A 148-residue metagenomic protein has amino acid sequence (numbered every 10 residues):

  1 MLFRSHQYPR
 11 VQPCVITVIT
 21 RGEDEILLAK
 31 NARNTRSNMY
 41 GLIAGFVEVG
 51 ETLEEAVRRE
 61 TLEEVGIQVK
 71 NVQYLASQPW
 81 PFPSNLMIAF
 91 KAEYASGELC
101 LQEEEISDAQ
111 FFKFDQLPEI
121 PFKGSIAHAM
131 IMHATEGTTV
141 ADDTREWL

Functional and structural regions predicted by a protein language model:
Q7-Q12: Short Cys/His-rich "knuckle" micro-motifs
V15-I19: Short beta-strand scaffold segments in enzyme catalytic cores
T20, E93-A95, F112: Solvent-exposed residues in well-ordered beta-strands and their adjoining turns, especially edge/terminal strands
T20-R36: Active-site-adjacent "gating/activation" loops or surface patches in catalytic cores
T35-Y40, Q102-L148: Nudix hydrolase/Nudix homology domain
L42-A76, F90, E98: The catalytic Nudix box helix
Q78-L101: Active-site-adjacent beta-strand/loop module that shapes the phosphate/pyrophosphate-binding cleft
